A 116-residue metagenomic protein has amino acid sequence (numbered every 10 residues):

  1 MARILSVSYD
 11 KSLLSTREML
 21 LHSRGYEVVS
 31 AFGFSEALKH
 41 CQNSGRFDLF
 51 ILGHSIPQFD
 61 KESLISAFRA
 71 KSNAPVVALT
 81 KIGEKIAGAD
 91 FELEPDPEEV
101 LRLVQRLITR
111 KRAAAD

Functional and structural regions predicted by a protein language model:
V7-S8: Conserved acidic carboxylate
K11, F32-E36, E98: Acidic phosphotransfer microenvironment of two-component signaling modules
K11-V29: Two-component/phosphorelay signaling modules centered on CheY-like receiver
F32-L49: Acidic, metal-coordinating helix/loop segments flanking the phosphotransfer/catalytic sites of two-component signaling
N43-G45, A67-A74, G83: Conserved phosphotransfer cores of two-component systems
I51-S72: Conserved phosphotransfer microenvironments
V77-D116: Output/docking surface of receiver
